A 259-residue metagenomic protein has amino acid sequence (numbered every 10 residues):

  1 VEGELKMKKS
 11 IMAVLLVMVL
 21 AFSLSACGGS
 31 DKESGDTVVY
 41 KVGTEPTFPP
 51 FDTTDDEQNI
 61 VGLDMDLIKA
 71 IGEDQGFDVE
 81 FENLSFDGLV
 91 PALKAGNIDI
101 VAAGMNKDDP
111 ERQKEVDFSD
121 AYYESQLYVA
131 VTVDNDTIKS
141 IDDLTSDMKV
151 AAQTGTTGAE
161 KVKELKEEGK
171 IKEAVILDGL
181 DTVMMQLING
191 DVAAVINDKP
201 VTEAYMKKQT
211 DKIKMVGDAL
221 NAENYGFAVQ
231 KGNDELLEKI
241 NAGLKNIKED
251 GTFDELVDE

Functional and structural regions predicted by a protein language model:
G29-D31, D78-E80, T157-V175, K214-V216 (+1 more regions): Ligand-binding clefts/hinges and TM-proximal coupling segments of bilobed small-molecule sensing domains
G35-M105: Extracytoplasmic small-molecule ligand-binding "clamshell" domains of the periplasmic binding protein/Venus flytrap
V42, P46-P49, I60-A70, Y128-T182 (+2 more regions): Bilobed "Venus flytrap"/periplasmic-binding protein-like clamshell domains and structurally analogous long
P46, Y123-V131, K199, E203 (+1 more regions): Periplasmic-binding protein-like
M65, E80-L93, D136, A174-N189 (+2 more regions): Short helix-initiation/N-cap motifs at beta->coil->alpha
M65-D74, N135, D142, T154-T156 (+1 more regions): Extended ligand-binding regions for polar small-molecule ligands
D78-L144, I213: Acidic, polar ligand-binding/catalytic clefts
M105-Q113, K161-L165, Q186-N189, A193-A222: A ligand-binding cleft/hinge motif common to bilobed small-molecule-binding domains
